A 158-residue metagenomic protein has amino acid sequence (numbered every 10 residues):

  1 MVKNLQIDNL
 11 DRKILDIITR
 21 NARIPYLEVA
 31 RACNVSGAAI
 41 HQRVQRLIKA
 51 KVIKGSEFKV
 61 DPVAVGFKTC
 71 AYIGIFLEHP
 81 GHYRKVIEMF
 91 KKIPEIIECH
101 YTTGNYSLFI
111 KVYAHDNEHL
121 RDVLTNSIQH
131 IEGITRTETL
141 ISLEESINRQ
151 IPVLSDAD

Functional and structural regions predicted by a protein language model:
M1-D158: A compositional/biophysical signature of low hydrophobicity enriched in polar/charged and small residues
